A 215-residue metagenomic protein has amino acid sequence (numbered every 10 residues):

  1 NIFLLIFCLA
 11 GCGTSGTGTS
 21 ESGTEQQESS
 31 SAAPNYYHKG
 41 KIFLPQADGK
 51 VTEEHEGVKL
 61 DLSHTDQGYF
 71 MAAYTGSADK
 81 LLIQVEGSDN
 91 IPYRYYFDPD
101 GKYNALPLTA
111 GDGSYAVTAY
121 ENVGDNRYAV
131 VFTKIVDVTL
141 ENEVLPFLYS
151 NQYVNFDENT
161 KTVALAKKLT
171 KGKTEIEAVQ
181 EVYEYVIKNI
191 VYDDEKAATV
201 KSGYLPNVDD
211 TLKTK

Functional and structural regions predicted by a protein language model:
N1-L4: Sec-dependent signal peptide recognition, specifically the positively charged N-region followed immediately by
C8-G11: C-terminal motif of bacterial Sec signal peptides marking the signal peptidase cleavage site
G13-I176: N-terminal accessory/pre-domain segments preceding catalytic cores
E175, Y185-K215: Active-site neighborhood of thiol-dependent amide/isopeptide-bond enzymes
V179: Short, well-ordered surface patches within globular domains
V182: Conserved hydrophobic/aromatic pocket- or pore-lining residues that grip, position, or stack substrates in active sites
